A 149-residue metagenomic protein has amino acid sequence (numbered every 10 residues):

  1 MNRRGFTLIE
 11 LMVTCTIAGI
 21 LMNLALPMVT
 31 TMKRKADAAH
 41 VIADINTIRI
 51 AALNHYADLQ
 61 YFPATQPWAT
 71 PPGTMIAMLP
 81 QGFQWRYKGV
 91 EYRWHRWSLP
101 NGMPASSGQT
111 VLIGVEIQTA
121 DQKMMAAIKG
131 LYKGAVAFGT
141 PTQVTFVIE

Functional and structural regions predicted by a protein language model:
M1-T30, A38: N-terminal single-pass transmembrane signal-anchor helix
N23, T31-T70: Conserved hydrophobic/amphipathic alpha-helical signal-anchor segments
A57-M124, I128, V147-E149: Extracellular/periplasmic head regions of type IV pilus-like filament subunits
W85, K133-F138: Short secondary-structure junctions
V136-E149: Short, low-complexity, Pro/Ser/Thr/Gly-rich segments in the mature regions of secreted, periplasmic
